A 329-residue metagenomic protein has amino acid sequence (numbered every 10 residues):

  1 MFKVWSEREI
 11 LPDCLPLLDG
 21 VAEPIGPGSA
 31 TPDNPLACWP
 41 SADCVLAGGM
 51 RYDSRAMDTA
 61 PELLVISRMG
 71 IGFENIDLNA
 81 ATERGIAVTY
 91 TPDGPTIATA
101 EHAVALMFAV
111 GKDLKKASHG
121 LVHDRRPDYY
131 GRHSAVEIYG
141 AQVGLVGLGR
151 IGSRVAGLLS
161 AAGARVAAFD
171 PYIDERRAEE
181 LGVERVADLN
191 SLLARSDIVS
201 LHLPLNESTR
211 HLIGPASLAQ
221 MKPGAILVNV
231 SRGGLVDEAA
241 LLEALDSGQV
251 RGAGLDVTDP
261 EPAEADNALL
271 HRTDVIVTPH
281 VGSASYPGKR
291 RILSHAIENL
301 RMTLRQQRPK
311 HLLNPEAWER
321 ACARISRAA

Functional and structural regions predicted by a protein language model:
M1-T91, G214, A329: An N-terminal-biased, well-structured beta-alpha scaffold segment characteristic of Rossmann-like dinucleotide-binding
D53-S54, I173-A268: Rossmann-like adenosine-cofactor binding region
T82, T89-H102, G120, R132-S134 (+1 more regions): C-terminal helix-to-coil terminal segments
R84, P92-Q142, G157-L158, P309: Phosphate-binding beta-alpha-beta segment of Rossmann-like dinucleotide-binding domains, i.e., the NAD(P)
L148-G149: Glycine-rich Rossmann-fold phosphate-binding loop(s) that bind the pyrophosphate of adenine dinucleotide cofactors
G152-S153: N-terminal Rossmann-fold NAD(P) dinucleotide-binding loop
A156, S160, L245: Gly/Ala-rich phosphate-binding loop of Rossmann-like dinucleotide-binding domains, activating on the conserved
A161-E179: NAD(P)-binding Rossmann-fold cofactor-contacting core
